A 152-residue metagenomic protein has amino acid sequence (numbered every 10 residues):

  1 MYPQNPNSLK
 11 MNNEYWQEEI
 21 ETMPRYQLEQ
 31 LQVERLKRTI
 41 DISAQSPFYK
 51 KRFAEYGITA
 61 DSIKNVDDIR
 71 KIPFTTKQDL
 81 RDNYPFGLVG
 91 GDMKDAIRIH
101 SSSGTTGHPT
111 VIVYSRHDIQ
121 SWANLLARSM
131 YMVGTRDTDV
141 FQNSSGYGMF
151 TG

Functional and structural regions predicted by a protein language model:
M1-S101, G107-N124, R128-M132, R136-D137: Nucleotide 5′-phosphate-binding alpha/beta core
V140-N143: Short, well-ordered beta-strand segments
S145-G152: Conserved coil-to-alpha-helix start sites within the AMP-binding
